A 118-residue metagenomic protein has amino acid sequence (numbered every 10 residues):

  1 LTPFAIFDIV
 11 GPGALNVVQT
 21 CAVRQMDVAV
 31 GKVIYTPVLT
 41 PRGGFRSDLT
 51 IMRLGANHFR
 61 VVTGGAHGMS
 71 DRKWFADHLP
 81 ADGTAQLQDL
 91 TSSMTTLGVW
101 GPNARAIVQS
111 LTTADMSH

Functional and structural regions predicted by a protein language model:
L1-H118: Basic, glycine/lysine-rich polyanion-binding surfaces/domains
